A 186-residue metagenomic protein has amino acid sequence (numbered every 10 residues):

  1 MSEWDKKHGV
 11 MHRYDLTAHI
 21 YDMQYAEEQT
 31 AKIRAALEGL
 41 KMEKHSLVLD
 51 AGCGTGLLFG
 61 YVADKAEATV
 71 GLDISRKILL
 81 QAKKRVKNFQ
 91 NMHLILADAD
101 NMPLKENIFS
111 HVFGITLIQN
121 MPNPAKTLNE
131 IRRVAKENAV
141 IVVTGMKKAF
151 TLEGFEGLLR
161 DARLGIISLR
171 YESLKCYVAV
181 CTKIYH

Functional and structural regions predicted by a protein language model:
M1-K41, L57, A149, K175: Conserved class I S-adenosyl-L-methionine
L49, G54-N101: Class I SAM-dependent methyltransferase SAM/SAH-binding core
D100-V112: A short acidic, Gly/Pro-enriched loop at the edge of an enzyme's catalytic core that lines a small-molecule cofactor
H111-N123: A short SAM/SAH-binding and catalytic strip from SAM-dependent methyltransferases
A125-E137: A short glycine-rich, Lys/Arg-flanked "PGG" loop and its adjoining helix->strand segment in the class I
N138-G145: Conserved beta-strand signature within the Rossmann-like core of class I S-adenosyl-L-methionine
A149-A162, Y177: Short alpha-helix
Y171-H186: Core SAM-dependent methyltransferase catalytic element
